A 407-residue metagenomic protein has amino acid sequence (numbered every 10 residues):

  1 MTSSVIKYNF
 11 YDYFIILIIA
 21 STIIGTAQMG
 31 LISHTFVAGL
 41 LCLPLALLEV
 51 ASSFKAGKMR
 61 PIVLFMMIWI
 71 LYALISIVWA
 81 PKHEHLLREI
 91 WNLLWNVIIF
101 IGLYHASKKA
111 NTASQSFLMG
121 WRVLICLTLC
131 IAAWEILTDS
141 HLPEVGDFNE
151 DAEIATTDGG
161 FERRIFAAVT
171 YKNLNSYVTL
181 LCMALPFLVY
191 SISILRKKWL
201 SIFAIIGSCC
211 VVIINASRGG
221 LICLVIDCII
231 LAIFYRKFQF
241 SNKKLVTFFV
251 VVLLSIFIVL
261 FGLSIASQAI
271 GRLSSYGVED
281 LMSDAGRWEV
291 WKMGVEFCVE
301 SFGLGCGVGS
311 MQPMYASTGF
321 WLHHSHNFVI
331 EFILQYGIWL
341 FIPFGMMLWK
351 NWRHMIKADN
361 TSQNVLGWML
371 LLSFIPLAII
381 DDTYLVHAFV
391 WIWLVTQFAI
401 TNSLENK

Functional and structural regions predicted by a protein language model:
M1-S52, W69-W79, F374, A378: N-terminal signal-anchor transmembrane segment
T2-S4, G39-K55, C182-I194, W339-A358 (+1 more regions): Hydrophobic, aromatic-rich transmembrane alpha-helices and their immediate juxtamembrane boundary segments
P44-F54, I77-L137, A184-F187, F238 (+1 more regions): Transmembrane alpha-helical segments and their membrane-water interfaces
F54, I229, I233-Y235, K244 (+1 more regions): Hydrophobic transmembrane alpha-helices and their immediate junctions
Q115-E150, T156-R163, V169-R236: Alpha-helical transmembrane segments of multi-pass inner-membrane proteins
C130-D139, Y235-V278, V295-V299: A membrane-periplasm/extracellular boundary helix in multi-pass inner-membrane enzymes that assemble envelope glycans
I229, S362-L377, T383-K407: Transmembrane alpha-helices of multi-pass inner-membrane enzymes
Q268, S275-Y336: Long extracytoplasmic/lumenal interhelical loops at the membrane interface of multi-pass membrane proteins
